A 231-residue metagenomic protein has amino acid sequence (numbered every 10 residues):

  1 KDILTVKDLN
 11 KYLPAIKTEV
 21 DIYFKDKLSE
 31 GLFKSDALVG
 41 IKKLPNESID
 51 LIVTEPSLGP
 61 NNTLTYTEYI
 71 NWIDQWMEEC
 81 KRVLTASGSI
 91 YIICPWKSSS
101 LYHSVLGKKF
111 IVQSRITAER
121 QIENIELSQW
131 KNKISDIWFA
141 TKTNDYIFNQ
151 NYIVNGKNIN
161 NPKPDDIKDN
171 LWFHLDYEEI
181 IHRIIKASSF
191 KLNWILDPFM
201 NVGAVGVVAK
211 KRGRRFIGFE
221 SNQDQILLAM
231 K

Functional and structural regions predicted by a protein language model:
K1-L228: Core catalytic lobe of class I
K231: DNA/chromatin major-groove-contacting recognition/catalytic segments
